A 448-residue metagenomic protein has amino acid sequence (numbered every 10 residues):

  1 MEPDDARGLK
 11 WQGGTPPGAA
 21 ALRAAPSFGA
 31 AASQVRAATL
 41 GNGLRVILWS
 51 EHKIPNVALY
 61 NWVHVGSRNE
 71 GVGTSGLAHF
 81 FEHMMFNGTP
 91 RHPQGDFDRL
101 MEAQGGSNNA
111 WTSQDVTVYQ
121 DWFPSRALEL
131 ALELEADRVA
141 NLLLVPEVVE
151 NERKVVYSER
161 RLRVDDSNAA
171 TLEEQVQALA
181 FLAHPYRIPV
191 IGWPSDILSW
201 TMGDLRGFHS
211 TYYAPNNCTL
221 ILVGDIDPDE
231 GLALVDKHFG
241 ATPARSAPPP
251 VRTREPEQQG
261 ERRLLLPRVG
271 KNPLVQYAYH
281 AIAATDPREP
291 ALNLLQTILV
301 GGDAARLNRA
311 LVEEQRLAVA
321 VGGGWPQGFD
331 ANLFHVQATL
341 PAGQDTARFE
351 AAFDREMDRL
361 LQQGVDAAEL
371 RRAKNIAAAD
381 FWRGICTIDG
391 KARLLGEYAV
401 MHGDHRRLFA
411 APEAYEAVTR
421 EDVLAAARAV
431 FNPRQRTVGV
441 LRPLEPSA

Functional and structural regions predicted by a protein language model:
E2-R23, L182, V190, A214-P215 (+4 more regions): An aromatic/glycine/proline-enriched structural segment found at the starts of mature extracellular/organellar domains
L9-A38, D137, Q177-C218, P250-E255 (+3 more regions): Histidine-acidic residue clusters that define the catalytic metal-binding segment of zinc metallopeptidase domains
F28-Y60: Mature N-terminal segment immediately following signal peptide/propeptide cleavage in secreted/periplasmic
W49, I54-F80, Q94-V139, A170-S195 (+4 more regions): M16 family metallopeptidases and their MPP-like homologs
E51, W62, R161, A178 (+3 more regions): His/Glu-based metal-binding/catalytic segments typifying zinc-dependent metallopeptidases
L77-M85, L295: Active-site His/Glu-centered metal-binding helix of metallohydrolases
N87-R91, V139-E147, V365-D366: Short, polar/flexible loop-turn hinges at active-site or ligand-entry regions and domain interfaces
L424-V440: Bilobed periplasmic-binding protein-like "clamshell/Venus-flytrap" ligand-binding domains
